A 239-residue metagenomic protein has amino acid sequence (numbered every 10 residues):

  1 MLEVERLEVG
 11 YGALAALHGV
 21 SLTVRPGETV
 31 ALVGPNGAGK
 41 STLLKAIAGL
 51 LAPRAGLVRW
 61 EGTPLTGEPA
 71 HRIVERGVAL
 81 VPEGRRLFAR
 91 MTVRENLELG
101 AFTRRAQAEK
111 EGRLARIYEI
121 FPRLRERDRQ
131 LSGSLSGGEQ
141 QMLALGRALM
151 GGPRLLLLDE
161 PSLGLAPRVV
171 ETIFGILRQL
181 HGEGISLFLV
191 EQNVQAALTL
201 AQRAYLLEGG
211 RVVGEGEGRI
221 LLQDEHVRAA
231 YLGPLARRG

Functional and structural regions predicted by a protein language model:
G12, E68, V93-G112, I120-P122 (+2 more regions): ABC-type ATPase nucleotide-binding domains, specifically the catalytic core motifs of the NBD
V33-P35: The feature captures the beta-strand-to-loop junction immediately N-terminal to the Walker
A48: Helix-to-loop junction immediately C-terminal to a conserved catalytic motif
G56-P64, R76, E109-L114: Conserved ABC transporter NBD signature motif
L131-L135, E139: Conserved ABC ATPase signature
A148-L149: ABC ATPase C-loop
